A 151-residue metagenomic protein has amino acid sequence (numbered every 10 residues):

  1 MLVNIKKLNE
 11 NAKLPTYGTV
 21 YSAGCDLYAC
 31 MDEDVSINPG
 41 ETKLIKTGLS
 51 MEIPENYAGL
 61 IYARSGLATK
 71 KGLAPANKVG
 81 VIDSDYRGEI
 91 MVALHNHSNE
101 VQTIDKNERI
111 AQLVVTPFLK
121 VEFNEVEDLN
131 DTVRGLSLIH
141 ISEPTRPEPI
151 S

Functional and structural regions predicted by a protein language model:
M1-L138, S142: DUTPase catalytic domain/fold
H140-E143, P147-S151: Single conserved hydrophobic/aromatic residue that forms the stacking wall/gate of nucleotide- or nucleobase-binding
